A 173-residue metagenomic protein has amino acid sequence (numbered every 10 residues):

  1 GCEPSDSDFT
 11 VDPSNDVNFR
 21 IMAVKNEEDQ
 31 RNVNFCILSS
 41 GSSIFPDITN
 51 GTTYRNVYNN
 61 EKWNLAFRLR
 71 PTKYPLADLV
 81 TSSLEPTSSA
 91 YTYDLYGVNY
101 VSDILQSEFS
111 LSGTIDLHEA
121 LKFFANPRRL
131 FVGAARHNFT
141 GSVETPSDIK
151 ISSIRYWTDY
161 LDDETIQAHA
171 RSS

Functional and structural regions predicted by a protein language model:
G1-S173: Extracellular glycan-associated modules
